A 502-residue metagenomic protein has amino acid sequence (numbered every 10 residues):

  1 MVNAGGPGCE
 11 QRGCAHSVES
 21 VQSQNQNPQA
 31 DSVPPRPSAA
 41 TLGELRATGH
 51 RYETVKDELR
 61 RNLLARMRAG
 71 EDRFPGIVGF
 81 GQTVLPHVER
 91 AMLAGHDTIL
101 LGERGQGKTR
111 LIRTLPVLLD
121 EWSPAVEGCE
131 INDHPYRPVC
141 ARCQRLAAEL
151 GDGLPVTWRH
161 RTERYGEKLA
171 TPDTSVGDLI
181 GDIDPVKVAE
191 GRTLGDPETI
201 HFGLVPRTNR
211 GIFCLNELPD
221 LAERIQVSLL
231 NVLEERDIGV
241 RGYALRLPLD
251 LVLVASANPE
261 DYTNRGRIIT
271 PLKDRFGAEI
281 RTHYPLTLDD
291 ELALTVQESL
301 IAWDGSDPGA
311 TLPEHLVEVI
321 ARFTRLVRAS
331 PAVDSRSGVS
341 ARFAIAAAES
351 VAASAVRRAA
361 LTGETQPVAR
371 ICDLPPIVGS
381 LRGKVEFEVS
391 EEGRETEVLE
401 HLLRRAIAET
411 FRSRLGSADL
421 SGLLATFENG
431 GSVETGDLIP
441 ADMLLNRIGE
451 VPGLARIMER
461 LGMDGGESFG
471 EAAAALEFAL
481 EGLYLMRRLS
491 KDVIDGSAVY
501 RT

Functional and structural regions predicted by a protein language model:
C9, C14, E19-L63: Interdomain "pre-motor" coupling segment immediately N-terminal to P-loop NTPase/helicase cores
G49-R61, T263-R267, K273-S337, A359-E364 (+2 more regions): Conserved C-terminal "switch" segment of AAA+ ATPases
G49-T54, A65-V84: Dynamic helix-loop-helix/coil hinge segments at AAA+ ATPase domain boundaries and subdomain interfaces
F80-G81, E89-G95, E103-R104, V205-T208 (+1 more regions): Phosphate-binding P-loop
G107-K108: Conserved glycine(s) of the Walker
L111, L115: Hydrophobic positions on the alpha1 helix immediately C-terminal to the Walker A/P-loop
L119-T157, R161-L204, N209-P308, A353-L361: Canonical AAA+ ATPase core
R336, V356-T502: C-terminal engagement/docking regions of AAA+ P-loop ATPases
